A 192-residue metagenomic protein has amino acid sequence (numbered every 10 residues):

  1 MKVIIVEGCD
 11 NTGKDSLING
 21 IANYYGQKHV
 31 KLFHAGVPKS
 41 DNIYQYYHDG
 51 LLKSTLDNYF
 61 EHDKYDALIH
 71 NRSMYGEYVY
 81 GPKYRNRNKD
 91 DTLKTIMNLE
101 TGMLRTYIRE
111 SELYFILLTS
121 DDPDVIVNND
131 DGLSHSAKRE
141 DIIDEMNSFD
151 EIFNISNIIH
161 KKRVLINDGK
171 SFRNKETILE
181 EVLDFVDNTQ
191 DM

Functional and structural regions predicted by a protein language model:
V3: Walker A (P-loop) ATP-phosphate-binding motif of ABC ATPase nucleotide-binding domains
V6: Hydrophobic anchor at the beta1->P-loop junction of P-loop NTPases
C9: P-loop (Walker A) phosphate-binding loop of NTP-binding proteins
T12, S16-A67: Conserved substrate/cofactor phosphate-moiety recognition/catalytic segment in nucleotide-dependent phosphotransferases
G13-D15, G76-G81, P123-N128, R173-N174: Short catalytic/ligand-binding loop motif for oxyanion handling, primarily in non-cytosolic enzymes, centered on
Y65-Y78: Conserved P-loop NTPase "ATPase switch" module shared by AAA+ and STAND
Y80, Y84-N154: A glycine- and Lys/Arg-enriched "phosphate-lid" helix/loop adjacent to the NTP-binding pocket of small-molecule kinases
D131-M192: NTP-dependent small-molecule kinase module
